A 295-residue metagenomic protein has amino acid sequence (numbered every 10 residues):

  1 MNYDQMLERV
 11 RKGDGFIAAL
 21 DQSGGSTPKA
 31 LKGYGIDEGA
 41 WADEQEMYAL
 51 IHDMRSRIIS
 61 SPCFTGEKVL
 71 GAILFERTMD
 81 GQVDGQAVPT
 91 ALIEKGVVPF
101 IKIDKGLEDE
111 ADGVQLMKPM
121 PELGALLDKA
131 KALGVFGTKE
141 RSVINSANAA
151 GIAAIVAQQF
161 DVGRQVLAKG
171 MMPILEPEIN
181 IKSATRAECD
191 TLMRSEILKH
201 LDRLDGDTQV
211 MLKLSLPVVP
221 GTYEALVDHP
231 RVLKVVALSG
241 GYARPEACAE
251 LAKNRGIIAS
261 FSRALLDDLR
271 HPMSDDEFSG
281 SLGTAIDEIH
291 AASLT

Functional and structural regions predicted by a protein language model:
M1-F136, I144-S146, C189, E196-L214 (+1 more regions): Alpha/beta catalytic barrel-like cores
T138-L212: Eukaryote-skewed repeat-based solenoidal scaffolds used as protein-protein interaction platforms, primarily
